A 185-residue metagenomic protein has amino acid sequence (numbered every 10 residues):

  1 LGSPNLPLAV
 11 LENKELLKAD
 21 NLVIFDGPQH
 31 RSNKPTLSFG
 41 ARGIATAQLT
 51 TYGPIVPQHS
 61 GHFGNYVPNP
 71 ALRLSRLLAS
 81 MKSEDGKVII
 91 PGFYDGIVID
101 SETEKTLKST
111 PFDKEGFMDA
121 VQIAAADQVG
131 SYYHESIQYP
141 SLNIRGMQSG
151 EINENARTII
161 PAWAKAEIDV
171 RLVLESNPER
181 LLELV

Functional and structural regions predicted by a protein language model:
L1-G40: Acidic/histidine-rich catalytic neighborhood of metal-dependent amide-processing enzymes
K14-K18, H30, F39, T46 (+2 more regions): Acidic-enriched catalytic cores of C-N bond-cleaving enzymes acting on peptides and small amides
P35-F39, N153-T158: Short beta-strand/turn micro-motifs at beta-sheet edges
T36-Y52: Flexible glycine/proline-rich, aromatic-decorated loop/lid segments
I55-G61, N153-E154: Short small-residue beta-strand/loop micro-motif enriched in glycine and branched aliphatics
Y66-V67, E154-A162: Short, solvent-exposed beta-strand/turn "edge" segments of beta-rich domains on protein surfaces
A164-R171: Short, hydrophobic beta-strand segments
